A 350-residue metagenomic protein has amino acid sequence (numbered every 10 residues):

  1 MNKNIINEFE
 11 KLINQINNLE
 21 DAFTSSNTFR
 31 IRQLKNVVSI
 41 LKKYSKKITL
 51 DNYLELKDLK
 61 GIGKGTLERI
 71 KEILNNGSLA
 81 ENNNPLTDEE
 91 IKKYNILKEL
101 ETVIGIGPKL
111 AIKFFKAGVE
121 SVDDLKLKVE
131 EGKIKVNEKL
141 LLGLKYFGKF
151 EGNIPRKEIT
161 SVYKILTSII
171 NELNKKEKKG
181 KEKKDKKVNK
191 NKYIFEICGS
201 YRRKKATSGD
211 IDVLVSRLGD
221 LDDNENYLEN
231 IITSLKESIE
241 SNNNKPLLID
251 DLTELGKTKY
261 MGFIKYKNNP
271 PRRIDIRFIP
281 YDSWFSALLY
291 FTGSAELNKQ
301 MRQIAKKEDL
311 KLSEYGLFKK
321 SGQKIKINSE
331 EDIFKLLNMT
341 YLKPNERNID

Functional and structural regions predicted by a protein language model:
M1-K46: Double-stranded DNA-binding cores of transcription factors and transposases
D21-S26, A80-L86, L288-F291: Short, polar/flexible loop-turn hinges at active-site or ligand-entry regions and domain interfaces
I31-E177, N189-G209, V215-L255, F285 (+4 more regions): Accessory alpha-helical DNA-binding modules that contact the DNA backbone or grooves
V213-L214, M261: Short acidic loop-to-beta-strand element that houses the catalytic metal-binding Asp/Glu of nuclease active sites
G219-N224, L228-I232, K236, L252-D350: An acidic, glycine-/histidine-flanked metal-binding catalytic module
